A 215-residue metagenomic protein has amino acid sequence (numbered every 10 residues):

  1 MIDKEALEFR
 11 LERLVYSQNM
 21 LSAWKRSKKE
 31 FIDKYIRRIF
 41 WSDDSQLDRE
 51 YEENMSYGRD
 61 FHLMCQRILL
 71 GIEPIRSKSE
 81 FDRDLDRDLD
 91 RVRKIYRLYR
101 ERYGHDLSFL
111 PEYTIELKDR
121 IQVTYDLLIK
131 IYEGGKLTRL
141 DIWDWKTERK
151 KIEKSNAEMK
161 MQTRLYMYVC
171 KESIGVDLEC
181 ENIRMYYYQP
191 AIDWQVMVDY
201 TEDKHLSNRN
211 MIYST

Functional and structural regions predicted by a protein language model:
M1-K130: Metal-dependent nuclease catalytic cores that hydrolyze phosphodiester bonds in DNA/RNA, characterized by
I32-D33, F40-W41, K150-I152, D193-V196: Short catalytic/ligand-binding loop motif for oxyanion handling, primarily in non-cytosolic enzymes, centered on
E50-M55, L137-D141, C180-R184, N210: Glycine-rich, flexible loop segments associated with nucleotide phosphate handling
S56, D60, E158-M161, L165 (+2 more regions): Generic recognition of stable, solvent-exposed alpha-helical segments in well-folded globular domains
R67-G71, Y168-S173: Active-site catalytic microenvironments for nucleophilic, acid-base chemistry
G104-L107, K136-L137, V176-N182: Short helix-terminating capping/connector loops at secondary-structure junctions
L110-T163, K171-I174: Non-catalytic protein-protein interaction segments used by genome-maintenance enzymes to assemble and couple activities
P111, C170-T215: Metal-dependent nuclease catalytic regions and adjoining charged, substrate-binding loops involved in nucleic-acid end
